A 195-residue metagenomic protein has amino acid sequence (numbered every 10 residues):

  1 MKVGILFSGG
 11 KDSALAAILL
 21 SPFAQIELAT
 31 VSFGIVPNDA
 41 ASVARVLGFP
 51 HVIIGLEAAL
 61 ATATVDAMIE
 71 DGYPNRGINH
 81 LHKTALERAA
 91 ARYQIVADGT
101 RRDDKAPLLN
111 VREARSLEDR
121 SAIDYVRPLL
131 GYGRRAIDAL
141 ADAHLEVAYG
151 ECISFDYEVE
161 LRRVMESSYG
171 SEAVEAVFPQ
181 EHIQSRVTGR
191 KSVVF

Functional and structural regions predicted by a protein language model:
M1-G4, G9-F195: Nucleotide-activated chemistry modules centered on ATP-dependent adenylation/adenylyltransferase
